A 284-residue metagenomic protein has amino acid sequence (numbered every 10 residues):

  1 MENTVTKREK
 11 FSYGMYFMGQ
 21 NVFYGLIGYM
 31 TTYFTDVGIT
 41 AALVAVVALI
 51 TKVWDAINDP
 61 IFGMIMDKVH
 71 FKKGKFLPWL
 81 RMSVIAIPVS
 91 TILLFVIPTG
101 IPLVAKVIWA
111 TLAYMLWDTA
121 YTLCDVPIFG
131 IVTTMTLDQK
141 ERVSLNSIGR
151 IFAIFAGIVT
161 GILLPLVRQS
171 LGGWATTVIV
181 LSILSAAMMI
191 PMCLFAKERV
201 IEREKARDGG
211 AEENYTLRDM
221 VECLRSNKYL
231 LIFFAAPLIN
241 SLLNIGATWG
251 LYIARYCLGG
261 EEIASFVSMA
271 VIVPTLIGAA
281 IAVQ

Functional and structural regions predicted by a protein language model:
E2-Q284: Membrane-embedded alpha-helical bundles of multi-pass transporters/translocases, especially carrier/permease families
